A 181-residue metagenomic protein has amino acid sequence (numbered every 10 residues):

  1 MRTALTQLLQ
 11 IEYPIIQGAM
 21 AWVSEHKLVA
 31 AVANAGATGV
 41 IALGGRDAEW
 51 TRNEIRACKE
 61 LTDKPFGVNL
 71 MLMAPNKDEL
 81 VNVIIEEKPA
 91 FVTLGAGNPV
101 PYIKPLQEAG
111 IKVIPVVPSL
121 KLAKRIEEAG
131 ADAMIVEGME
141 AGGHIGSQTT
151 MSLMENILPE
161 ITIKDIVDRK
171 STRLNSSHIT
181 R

Functional and structural regions predicted by a protein language model:
M1-I166: Active-site entrance/lid segments in N-terminal catalytic domains of soluble metabolic enzymes
D165-R173: Glycine-rich adenosine-cofactor-binding loop
L174-R181: Single conserved hydrophobic/aromatic residue that forms the stacking wall/gate of nucleotide- or nucleobase-binding
